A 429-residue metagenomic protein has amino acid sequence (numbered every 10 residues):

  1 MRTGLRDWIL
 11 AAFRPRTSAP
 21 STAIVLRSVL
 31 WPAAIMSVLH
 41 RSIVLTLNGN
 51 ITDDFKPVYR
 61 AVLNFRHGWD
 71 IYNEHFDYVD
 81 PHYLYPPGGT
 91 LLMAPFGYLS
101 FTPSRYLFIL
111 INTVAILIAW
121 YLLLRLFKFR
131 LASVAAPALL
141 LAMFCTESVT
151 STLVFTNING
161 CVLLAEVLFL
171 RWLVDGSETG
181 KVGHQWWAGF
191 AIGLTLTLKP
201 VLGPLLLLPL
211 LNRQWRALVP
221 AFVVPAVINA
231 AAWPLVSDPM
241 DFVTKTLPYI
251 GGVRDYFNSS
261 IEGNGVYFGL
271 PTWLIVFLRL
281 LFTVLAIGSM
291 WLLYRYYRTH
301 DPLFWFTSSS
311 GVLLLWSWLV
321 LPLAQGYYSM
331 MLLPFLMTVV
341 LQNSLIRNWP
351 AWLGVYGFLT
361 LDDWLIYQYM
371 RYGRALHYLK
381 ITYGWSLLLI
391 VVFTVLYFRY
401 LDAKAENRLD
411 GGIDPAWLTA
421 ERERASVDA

Functional and structural regions predicted by a protein language model:
R2-W186, W215-L333, M337, L341-S344 (+3 more regions): Primarily membrane-embedded glycan-assembly and transfer machineries that use lipid-linked glycans
M93, N159, L163, T195-L196 (+1 more regions): Hydrophobic alpha-helical segments with transmembrane-like composition
G183-P200, P204-P209, V312-L319: Membrane-interface alpha helices of multi-pass inner-membrane proteins
T197-P200, V227-A231, L361: Membrane-embedded alpha-helical segments of transport systems, primarily multispan ion/solute transporters
P350-Y367: Hydrophobic membrane-spanning alpha-helices of multi-pass integral membrane proteins
I390-V391: Flexible gly/pro-rich beta->alpha loop and the following alpha-helix that scaffold active-site loops
